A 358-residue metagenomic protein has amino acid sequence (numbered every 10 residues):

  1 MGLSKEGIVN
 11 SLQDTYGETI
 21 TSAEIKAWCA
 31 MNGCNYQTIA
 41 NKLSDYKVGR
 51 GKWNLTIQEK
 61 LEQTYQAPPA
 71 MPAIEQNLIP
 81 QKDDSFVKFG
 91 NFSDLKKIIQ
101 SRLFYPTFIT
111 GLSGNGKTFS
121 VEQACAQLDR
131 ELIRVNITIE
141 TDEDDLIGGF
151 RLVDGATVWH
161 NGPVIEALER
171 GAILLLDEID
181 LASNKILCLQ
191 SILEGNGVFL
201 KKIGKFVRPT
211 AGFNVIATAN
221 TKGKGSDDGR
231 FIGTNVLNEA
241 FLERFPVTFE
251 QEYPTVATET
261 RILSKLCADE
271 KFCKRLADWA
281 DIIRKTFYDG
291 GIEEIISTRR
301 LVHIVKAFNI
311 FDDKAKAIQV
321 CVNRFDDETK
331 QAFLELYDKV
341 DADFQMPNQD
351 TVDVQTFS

Functional and structural regions predicted by a protein language model:
M1-I20: Positively charged, polyanion-binding regions of nucleic-acid-associated proteins
G2-S4, E24, W28-N32, Q37 (+2 more regions): C-terminal regulatory/interaction module of P-loop NTP-utilizing enzymes
T15-T19, N32, Y46, F344: Short, flexible helical or helix-coil boundary motifs
T19, K52-T56: Ser/Thr- (and often Asn-) enriched beta-sheet segments in non-cytosolic proteins
S44-G51: A short, conserved structural fragment
